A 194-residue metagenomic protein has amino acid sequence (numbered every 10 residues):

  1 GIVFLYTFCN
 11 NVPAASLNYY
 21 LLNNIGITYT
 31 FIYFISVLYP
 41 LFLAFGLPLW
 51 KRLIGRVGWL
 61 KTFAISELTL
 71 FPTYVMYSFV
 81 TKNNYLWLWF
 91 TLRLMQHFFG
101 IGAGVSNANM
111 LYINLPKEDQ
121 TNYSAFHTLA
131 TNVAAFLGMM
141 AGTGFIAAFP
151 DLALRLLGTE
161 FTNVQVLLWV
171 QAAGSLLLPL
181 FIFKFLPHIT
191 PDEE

Functional and structural regions predicted by a protein language model:
A15-I32: Short amphipathic helix-loop junctions that connect adjacent transmembrane helices in Major Facilitator Superfamily/SLC
Y29-T30, L115-A130: Loop-to-transmembrane helix entry/capping segments in MFS-fold secondary transporters and related SLC/MFSD carriers
F45-W59, I146: Helix-to-loop junctions at the C-terminal end of transmembrane segments in multipass secondary transporters
L68-N84: C-terminal ends and interior cores of transmembrane alpha-helices in multi-pass membrane transporters/permeases
L86-A103: Hydrophobic core of transmembrane alpha-helices in multi-pass small-molecule transporters, especially MFS/SLC-type
G102-P116: Intracellular juxtamembrane helix-capping segments at the cytosolic ends of symmetry-related transmembrane helices
I146-A173: A membrane-interface helix-boundary motif in multi-pass transporters
V164-E194: Multi-pass alpha-helical transporter architecture, strongest for 12-TM Major Facilitator/SLC carriers used
